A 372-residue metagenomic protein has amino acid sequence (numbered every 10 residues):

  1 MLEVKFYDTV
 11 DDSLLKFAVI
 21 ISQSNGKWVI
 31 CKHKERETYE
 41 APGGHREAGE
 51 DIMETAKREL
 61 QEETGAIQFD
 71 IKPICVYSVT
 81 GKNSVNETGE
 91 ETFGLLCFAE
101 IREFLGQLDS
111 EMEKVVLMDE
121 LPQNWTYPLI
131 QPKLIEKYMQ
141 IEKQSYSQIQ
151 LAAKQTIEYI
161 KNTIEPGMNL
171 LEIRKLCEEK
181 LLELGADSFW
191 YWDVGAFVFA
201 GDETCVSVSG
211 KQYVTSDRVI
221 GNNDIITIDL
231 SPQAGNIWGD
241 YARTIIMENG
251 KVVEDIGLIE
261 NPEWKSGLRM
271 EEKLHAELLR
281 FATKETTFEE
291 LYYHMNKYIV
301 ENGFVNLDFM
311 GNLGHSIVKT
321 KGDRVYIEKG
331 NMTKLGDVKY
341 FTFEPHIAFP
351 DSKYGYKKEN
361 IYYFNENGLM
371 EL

Functional and structural regions predicted by a protein language model:
M1-V19: Acidic, metal-coordinating catalytic segment for phosphate/diphosphate chemistry, firing primarily on the Nudix
D12-L14, E87-F93, V219-I220, Y354: A generic structural micro-feature
F17-V19, W28, V194-A196: Short glycine-rich loop/turn motifs
A18-S22, Y362-Y363: Short beta-strand scaffold segments in enzyme catalytic cores
Q23-E62: Conserved Nudix-box catalytic region and its N-terminal flanking loop in Nudix hydrolases and closely related
W28-V29, E103-Q107, V252-V253: Short helix-loop capping/hinge motifs at secondary-structure junctions, enriched in acidic/polar residues
R46-D70, Y77-L134: Unchanged
I141-L372: Active-site neighborhoods and metal-handling regions in enzymes and metal-associated proteins
